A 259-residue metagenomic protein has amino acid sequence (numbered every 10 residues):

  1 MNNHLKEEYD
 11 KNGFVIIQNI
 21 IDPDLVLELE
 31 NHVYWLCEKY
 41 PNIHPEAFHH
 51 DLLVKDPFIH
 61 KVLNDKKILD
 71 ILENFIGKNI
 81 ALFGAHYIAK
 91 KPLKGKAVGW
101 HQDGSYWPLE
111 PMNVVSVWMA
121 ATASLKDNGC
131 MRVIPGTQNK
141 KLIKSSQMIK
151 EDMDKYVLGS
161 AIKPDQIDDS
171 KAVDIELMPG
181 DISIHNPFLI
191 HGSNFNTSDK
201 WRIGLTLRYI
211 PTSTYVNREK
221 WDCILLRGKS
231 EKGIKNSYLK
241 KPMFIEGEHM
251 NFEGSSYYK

Functional and structural regions predicted by a protein language model:
M1-L109, S146, K220, L226 (+1 more regions): Non-heme Fe(II)-dependent double-stranded beta-helix
I21-P23, I88-K90, S105, S124-L125 (+3 more regions): Short, solvent-exposed loop/turn segments at secondary-structure junctions
K39, I182, F188-K259: Non-heme Fe(II)/2-oxoglutarate
K78, G104, M119-C130, G136-Q138: Active-site region of the double-stranded beta-helix
L82, L93-G95, M112-V114, K126 (+1 more regions): Short connector loops at helix/strand junctions that flank enzyme active sites, especially segments positioning acidic
H101, P108-K126, E176, I184 (+1 more regions): Short, conserved beta-strand element in jelly-roll/cupin
Q102, V157-D169, W201, K220-L226: Short, surface-exposed loop/helix-turn segments at secondary-structure junctions that function as lids/hinges flanking
K126-I190, N194: Double-stranded beta-helix
